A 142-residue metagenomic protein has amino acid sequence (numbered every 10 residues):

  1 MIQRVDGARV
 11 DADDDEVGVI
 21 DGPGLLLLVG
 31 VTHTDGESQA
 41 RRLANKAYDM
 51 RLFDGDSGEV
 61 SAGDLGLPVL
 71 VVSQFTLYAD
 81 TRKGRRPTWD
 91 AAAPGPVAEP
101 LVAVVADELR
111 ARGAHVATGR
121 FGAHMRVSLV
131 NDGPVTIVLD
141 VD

Functional and structural regions predicted by a protein language model:
M1-G84, P100-D142: N-terminal, polar/charged subdomain of small-to-medium soluble alpha/beta proteins
K83-P94: A charged helix-plus-loop insertion that forms the helical arch/lid used to bind and gate nucleic-acid substrates
V97: Conserved acidic
